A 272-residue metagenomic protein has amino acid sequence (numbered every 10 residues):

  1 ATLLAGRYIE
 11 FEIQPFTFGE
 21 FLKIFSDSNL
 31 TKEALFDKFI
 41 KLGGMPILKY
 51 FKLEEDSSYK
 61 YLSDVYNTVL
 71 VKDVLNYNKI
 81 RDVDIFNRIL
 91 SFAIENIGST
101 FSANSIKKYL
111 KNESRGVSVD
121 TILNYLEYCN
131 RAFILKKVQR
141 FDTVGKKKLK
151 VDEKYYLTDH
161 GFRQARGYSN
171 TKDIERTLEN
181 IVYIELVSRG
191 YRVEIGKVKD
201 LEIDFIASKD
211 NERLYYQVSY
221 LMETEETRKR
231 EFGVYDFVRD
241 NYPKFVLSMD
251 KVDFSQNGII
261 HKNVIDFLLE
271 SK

Functional and structural regions predicted by a protein language model:
A1-E10, F25-S26: Short regulatory helix/loop adjacent to the ATP-binding pocket of P-loop NTPases
A5-I9, E212, D240-P243: Short glycine-/polar-rich loops that comprise or flank the Walker A/P-loop and associated switch/sensor motifs
I13-K32: Conserved small helical "lid"/interfacial subdomain of P-loop NTPases
F18-F21, F162-R163, F267-L268: A generic structural signal for short hydrophobic patches within well-formed alpha-helices
S26-N67: Amphipathic alpha-helical "lid/sensor" segments that cap RecA-like P-loop NTPase cores
L53-R213: Accessory nucleic acid-recognition modules appended to NTPase machines
G196, Y220-I265: Catalytic cores of nucleic-acid endonucleases
Y216: Conserved beta3 VAIK motif of the Hanks protein kinase fold
